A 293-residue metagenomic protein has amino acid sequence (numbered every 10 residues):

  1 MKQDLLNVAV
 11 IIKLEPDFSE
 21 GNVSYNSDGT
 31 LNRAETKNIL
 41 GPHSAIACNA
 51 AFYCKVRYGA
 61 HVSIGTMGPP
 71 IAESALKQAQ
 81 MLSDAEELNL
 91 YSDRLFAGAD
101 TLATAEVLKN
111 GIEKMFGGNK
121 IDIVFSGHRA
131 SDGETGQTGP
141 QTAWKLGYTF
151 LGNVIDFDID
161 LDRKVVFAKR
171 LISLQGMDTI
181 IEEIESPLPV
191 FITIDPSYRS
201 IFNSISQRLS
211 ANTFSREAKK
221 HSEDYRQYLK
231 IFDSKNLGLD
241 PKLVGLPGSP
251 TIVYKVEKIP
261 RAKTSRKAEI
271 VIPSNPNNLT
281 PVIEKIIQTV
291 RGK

Functional and structural regions predicted by a protein language model:
K2-M67: N-terminal beta-strand-loop-alpha-helix module at the start of alpha/beta ligand-binding or catalytic domains
L6, E86, K120-D122, P189: Conserved acidic residues
A9-K13, T66, S126-H128, K169 (+1 more regions): Short beta-strand segments
G68-I71, R129-E134: Gly/Ser/Thr-rich loops at beta-strand to alpha-helix junctions that form or flank small-molecule/cofactor-binding
S74-G111: A glycine-rich helix N-cap at a beta->alpha junction
I112-I121: Glycine-rich phosphate-binding loop signature in dinucleotide/nucleotide-binding domains
G133-G152: Short Gly/Thr/Asp-enriched flexible loops that form oxyanion-binding sites at enzyme active sites
D156-K293: Electrostatically charged, flexible surface regions
